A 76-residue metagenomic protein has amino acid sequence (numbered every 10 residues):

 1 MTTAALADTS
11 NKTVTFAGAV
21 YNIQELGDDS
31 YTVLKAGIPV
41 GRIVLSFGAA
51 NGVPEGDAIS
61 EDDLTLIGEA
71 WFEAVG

Functional and structural regions predicted by a protein language model:
M1-D8, V44-G76: Mixed-charge, Lys/Arg-enriched low-complexity segments
S10-F16: Short acidic-hydrophobic surface loop/beta-edge motif
V20-I23, V40-G41: Short, isolated positions in well-ordered beta-strands
D28, T32-V53: Acidic, low-complexity, intrinsically disordered interaction modules
